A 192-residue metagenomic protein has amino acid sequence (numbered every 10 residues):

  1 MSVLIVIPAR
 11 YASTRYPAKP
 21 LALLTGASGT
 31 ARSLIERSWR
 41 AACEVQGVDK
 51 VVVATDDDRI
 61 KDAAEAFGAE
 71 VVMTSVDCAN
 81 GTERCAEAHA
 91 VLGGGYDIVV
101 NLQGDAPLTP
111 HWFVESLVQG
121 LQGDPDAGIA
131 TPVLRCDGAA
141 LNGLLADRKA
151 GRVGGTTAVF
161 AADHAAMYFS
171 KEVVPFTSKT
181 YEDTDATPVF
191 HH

Functional and structural regions predicted by a protein language model:
V3-A54: N-terminal glycine-rich phosphate-binding loop and ensuing alpha1 helix
P8, N101-Q103, P132-R135: Short beta-strand segments
G26, V76, G104, F160 (+1 more regions): Active-site donor-binding loop signature of nucleotide-sugar glycosyltransferases
V48, G94-Y96, D124-I129: Short, high-confidence coil segments that cap the C-terminus of an alpha-helix and link into the following beta-strand
V52, D58-Q119: Short phosphate-binding loop-to-helix
P110-H192: Conserved core of the sugar-phosphate nucleotidyltransferase
